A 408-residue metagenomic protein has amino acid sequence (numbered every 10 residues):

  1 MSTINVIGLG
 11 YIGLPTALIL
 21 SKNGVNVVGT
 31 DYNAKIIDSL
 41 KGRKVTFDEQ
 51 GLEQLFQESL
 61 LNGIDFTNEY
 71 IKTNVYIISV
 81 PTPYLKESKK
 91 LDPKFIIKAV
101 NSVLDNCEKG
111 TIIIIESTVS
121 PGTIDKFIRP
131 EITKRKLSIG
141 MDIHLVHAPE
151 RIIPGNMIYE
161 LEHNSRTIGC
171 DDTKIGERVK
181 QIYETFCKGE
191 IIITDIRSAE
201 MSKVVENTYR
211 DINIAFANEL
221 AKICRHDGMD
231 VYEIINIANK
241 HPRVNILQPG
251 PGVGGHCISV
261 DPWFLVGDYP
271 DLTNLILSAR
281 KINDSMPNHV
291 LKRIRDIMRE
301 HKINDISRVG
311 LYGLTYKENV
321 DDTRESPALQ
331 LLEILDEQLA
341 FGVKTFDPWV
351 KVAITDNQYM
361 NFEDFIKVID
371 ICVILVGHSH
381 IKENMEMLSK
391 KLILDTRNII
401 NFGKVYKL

Functional and structural regions predicted by a protein language model:
M1-L408: Structural/interface elements that position substrates and couple domains in central-metabolism enzymes
